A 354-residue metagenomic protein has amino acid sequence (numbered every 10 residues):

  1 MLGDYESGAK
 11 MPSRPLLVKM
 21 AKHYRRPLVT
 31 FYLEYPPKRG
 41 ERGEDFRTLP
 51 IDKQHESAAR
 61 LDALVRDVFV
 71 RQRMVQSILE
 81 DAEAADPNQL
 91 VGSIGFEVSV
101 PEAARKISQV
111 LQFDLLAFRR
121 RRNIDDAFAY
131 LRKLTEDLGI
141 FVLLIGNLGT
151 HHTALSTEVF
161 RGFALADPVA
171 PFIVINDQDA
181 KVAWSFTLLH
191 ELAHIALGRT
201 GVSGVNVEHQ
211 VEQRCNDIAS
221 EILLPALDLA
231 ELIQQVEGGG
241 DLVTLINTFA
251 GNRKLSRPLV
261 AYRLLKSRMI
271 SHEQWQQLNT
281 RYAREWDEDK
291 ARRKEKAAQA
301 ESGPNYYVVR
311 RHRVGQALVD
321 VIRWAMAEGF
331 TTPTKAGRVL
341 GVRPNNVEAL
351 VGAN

Functional and structural regions predicted by a protein language model:
M1-N354: Active-site hotspot residues in diverse enzymes, especially metal/ion-binding acidic/histidine motifs
